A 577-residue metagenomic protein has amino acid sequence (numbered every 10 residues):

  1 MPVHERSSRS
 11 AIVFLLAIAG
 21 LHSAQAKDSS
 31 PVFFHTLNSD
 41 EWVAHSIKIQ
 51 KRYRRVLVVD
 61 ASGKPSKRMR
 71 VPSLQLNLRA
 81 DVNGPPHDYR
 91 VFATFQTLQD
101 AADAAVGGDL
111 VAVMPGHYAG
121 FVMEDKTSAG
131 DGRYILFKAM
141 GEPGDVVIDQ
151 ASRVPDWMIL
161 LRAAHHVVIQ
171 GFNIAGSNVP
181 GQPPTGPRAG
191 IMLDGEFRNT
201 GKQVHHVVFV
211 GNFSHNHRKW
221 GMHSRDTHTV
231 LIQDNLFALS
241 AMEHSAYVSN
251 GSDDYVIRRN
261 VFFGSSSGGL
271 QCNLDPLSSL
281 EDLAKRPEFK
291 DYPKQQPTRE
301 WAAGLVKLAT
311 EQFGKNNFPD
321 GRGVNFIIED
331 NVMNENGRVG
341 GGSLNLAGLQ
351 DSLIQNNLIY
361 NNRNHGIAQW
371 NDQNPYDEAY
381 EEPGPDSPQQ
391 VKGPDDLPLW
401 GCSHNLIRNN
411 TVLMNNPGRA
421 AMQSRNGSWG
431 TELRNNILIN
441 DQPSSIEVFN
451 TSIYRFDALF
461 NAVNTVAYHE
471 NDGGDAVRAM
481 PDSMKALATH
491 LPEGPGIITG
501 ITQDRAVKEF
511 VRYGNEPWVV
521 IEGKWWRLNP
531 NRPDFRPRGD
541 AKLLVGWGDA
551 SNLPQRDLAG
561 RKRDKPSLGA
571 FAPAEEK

Functional and structural regions predicted by a protein language model:
M1-I12: Bacterial N-terminal signal peptides that target proteins for export
A11-G20: Bacterial N-terminal signal peptides
S23-D28: Boundary at the C-terminal end of the N-terminal hydrophobic targeting segment
D40-H45, K64-G120, R561-R563, S567: Acidic Gly/Asp/Thr-rich repetitive segments characteristic of extracellular carbohydrate-active and adhesion proteins
Q96-Q99, D103-G107, Y118-K138, D145-Q170 (+2 more regions): Extracellular beta-strand-rich solenoid/capping regions of secreted or surface-exposed proteins that bind or remodel
Y134, G141-P143, H165-G176, G201-N216 (+10 more regions): Right-handed parallel beta-helix
D156-M158, P180-G181, R188-M192, W220-G221 (+7 more regions): Structural detector of coil-to-beta-strand junctions
L491-E576: C-terminal accessory segments
